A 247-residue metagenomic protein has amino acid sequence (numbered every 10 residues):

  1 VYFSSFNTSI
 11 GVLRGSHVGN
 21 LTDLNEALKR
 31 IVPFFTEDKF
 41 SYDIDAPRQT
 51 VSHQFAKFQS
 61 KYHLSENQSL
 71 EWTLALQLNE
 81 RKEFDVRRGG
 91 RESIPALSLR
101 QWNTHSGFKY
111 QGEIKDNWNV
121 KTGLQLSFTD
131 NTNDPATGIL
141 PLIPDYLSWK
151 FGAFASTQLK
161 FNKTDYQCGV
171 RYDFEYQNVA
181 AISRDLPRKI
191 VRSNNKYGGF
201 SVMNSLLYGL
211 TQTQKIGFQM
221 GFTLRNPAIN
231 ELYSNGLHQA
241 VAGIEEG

Functional and structural regions predicted by a protein language model:
V1-G247: Outer-membrane beta-barrel proteins, especially TonB-dependent receptors
